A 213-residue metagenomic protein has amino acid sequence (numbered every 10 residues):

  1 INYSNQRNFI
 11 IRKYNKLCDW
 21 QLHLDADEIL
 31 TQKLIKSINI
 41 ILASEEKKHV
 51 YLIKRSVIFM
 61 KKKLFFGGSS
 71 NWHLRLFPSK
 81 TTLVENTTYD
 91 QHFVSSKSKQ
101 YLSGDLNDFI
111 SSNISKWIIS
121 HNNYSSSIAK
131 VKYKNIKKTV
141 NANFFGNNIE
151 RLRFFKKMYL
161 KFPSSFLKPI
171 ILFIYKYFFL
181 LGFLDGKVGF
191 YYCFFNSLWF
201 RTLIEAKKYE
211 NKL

Functional and structural regions predicted by a protein language model:
I1-Y3: Short, acidic/turn-prone active-site loops that include or flank metal/cofactor- and phosphate-binding residues
N5-I11, L24, T31-N211: Catalytic-site signature of metal-activated, phosphate-bearing donor transferases, centered on the GT-A/GT-A-like
D19-Q21: Short aromatic/hydrophobic "clamp" motif used to bind/position activated sugar donors
